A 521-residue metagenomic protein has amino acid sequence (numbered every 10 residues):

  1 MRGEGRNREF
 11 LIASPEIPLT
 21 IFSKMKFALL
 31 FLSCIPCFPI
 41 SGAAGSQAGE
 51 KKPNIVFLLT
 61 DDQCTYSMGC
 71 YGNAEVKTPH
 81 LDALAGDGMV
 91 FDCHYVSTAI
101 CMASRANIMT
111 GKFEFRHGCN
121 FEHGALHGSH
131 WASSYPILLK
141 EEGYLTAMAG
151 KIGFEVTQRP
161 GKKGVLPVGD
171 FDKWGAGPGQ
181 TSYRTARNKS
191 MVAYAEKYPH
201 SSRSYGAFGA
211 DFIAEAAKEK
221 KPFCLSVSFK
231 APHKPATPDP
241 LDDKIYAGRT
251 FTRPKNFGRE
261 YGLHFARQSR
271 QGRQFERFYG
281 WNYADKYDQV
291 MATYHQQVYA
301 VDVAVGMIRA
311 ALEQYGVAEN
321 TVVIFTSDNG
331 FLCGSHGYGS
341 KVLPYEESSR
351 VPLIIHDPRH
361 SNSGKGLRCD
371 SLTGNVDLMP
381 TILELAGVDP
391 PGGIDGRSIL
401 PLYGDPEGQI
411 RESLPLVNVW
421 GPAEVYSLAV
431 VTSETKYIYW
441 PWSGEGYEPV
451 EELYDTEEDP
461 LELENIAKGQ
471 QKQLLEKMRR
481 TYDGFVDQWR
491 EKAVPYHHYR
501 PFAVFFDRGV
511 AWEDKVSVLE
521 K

Functional and structural regions predicted by a protein language model:
A28-P39: Bacterial N-terminal signal peptides
A48-M89, Y95-T98, K140, L461-Q473: Active-site-proximal N-terminal segment of extracellular/periplasmic enzymes that hydrolyze or transfer
G49-E50, D62-E75, P178-R203, F212-T373 (+5 more regions): Active-site-proximal cap/lid insertion segments
K51-I55, D87-D92, E142-A147, G169-D172 (+3 more regions): Loop/turn elements at helix/coil->beta-strand transitions in domains of secreted/extracellular proteins
C70-E75, M89-K112, A125-L126, M148-G161 (+7 more regions): Short, solvent-exposed turn/loop segments enriched in Gly/Ser/Thr/Pro and often Arg
T78-P79, I108, E142, K151 (+7 more regions): Polar, surface-exposed loop/tail segments that function as active-site lids or cofactor/substrate-recognition elements
N107-G206, P235-A236, N418: Catalytic-site neighborhoods of secreted/periplasmic enzymes that process anionic sulfate/phosphate groups
P160, D172-K173, P178, N329-S335 (+5 more regions): C-terminal cap/loop subdomain of S1 sulfatases and analogous C-terminal strand-loop tails that border
